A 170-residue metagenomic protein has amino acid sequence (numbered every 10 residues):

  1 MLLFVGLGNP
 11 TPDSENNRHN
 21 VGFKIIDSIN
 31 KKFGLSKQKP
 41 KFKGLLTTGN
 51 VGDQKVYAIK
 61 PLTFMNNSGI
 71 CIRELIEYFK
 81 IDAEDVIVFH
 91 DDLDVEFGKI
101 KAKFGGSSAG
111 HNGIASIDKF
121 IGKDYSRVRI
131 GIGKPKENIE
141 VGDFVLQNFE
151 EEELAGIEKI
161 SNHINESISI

Functional and structural regions predicted by a protein language model:
L2-F104, A115, K119-V128, P135-E140 (+2 more regions): Nucleotide and nucleotide-moiety/phosphate-recognizing core
S108: Phosphate- and other anionic-substrate recognition elements at nucleic-acid/protein interfaces
E151-E152: A hydrophobic, small-residue-rich beta->alpha segment in the mid-to-C-terminal subdomain of diverse proteins
